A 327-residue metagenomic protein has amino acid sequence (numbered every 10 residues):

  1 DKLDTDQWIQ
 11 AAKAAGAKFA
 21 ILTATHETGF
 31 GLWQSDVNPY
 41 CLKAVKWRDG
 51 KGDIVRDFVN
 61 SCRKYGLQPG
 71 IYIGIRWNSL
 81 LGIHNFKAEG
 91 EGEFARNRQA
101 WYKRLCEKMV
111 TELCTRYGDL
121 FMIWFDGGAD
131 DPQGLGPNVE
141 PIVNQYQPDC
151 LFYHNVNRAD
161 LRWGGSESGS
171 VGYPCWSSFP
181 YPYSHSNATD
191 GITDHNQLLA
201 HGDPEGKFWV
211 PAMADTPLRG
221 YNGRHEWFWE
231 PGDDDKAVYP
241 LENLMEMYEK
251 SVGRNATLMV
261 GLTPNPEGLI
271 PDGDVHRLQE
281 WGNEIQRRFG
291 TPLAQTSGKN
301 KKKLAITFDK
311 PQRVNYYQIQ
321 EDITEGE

Functional and structural regions predicted by a protein language model:
D1-E327: Mature catalytic domains of secreted/periplasmic carbohydrate-active enzymes
